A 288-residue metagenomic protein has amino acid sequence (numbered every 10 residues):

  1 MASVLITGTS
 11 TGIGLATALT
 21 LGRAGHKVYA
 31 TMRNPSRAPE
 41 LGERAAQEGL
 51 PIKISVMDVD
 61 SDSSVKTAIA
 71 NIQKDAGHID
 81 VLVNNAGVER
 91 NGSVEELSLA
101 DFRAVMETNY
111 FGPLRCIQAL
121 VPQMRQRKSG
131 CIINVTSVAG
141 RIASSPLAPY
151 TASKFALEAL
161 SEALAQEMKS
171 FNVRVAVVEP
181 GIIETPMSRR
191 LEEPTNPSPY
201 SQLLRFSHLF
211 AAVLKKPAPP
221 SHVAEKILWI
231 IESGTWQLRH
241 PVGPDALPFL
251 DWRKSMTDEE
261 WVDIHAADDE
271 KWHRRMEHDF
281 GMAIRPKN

Functional and structural regions predicted by a protein language model:
S10-G12: Conserved glycine-rich cofactor-binding loop
M57-T67, L99: The beta1-alpha1 cofactor-binding region of Rossmann-like NAD(H)/NADP(H)-dependent oxidoreductases
S93-V94, D101-R103: Substrate-binding pocket helix/loop in short-chain dehydrogenase/reductase
L97, A143-T151, A163: Active-site loop-to-helix junction immediately N-terminal to the catalytic Tyr of the SDR YXXXK motif in Rossmann-fold
I117, S153: Active-site helix of classical SDR
S137: Residue(s) in the substrate-gating loop at a strand-loop-helix junction that position the organic substrate next
K169-L214: C-terminal beta-strand-loop-alpha-helix "lid" module of Rossmann-like NAD(P)-dependent dehydrogenases
